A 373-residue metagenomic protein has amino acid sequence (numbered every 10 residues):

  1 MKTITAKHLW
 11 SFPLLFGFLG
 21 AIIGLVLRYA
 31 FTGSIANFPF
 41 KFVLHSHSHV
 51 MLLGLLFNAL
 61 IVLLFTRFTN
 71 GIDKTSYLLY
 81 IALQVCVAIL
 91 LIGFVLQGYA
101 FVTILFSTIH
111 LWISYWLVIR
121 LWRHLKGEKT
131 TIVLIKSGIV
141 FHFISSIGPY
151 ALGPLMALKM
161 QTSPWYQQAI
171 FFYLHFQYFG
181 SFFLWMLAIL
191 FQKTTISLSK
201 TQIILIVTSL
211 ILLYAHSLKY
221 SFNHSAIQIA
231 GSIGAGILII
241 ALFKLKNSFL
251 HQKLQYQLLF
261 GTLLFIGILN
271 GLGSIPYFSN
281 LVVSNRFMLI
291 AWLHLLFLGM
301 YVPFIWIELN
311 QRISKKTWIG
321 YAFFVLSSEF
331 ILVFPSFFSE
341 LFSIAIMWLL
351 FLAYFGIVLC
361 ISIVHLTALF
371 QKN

Functional and structural regions predicted by a protein language model:
M1-N373: Hydrophobic alpha-helical transmembrane segments of multi-pass integral membrane proteins
